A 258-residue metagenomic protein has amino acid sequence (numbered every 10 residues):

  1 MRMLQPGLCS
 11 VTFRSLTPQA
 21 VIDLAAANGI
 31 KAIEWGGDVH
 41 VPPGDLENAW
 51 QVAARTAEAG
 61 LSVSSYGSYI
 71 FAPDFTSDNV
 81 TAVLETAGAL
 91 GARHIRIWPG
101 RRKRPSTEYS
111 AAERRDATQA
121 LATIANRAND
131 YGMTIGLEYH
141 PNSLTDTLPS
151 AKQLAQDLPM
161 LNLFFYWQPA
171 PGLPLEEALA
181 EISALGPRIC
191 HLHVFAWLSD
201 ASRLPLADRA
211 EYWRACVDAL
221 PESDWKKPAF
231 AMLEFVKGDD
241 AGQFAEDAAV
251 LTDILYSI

Functional and structural regions predicted by a protein language model:
M1-H94, M160, P187, S199 (+1 more regions): N-terminal pre-domain/capping segments
L4-P6, A32-W35, V63-Y66, T123-W213: Acidic/histidine-rich catalytic cores of soluble enzymes
V11-P18, G36-N48, I70-D78, K103-T107 (+4 more regions): Acidic-and-aromatic substrate-binding clefts and catalytic sites of carbohydrate-active enzymes
Q19-A20, E58, S62, A72-W167 (+2 more regions): Active-site acidic/histidine proton-transfer and metal-coordination neighborhood in alpha/beta enzyme cores
A25, A87, A128, L220 (+1 more regions): Hydrophobic pocket-lining residues that define ligand/cofactor binding sites across diverse proteins
G36, Y69, W98, F195 (+1 more regions): Conserved residues at the C-terminal ends of beta-strands
E211-S223: A short, acidic, amphipathic alpha-helical segment used as a generic capping/interface helix at domain edges
F230-V236: Short acidic/histidine-rich active-site segments
